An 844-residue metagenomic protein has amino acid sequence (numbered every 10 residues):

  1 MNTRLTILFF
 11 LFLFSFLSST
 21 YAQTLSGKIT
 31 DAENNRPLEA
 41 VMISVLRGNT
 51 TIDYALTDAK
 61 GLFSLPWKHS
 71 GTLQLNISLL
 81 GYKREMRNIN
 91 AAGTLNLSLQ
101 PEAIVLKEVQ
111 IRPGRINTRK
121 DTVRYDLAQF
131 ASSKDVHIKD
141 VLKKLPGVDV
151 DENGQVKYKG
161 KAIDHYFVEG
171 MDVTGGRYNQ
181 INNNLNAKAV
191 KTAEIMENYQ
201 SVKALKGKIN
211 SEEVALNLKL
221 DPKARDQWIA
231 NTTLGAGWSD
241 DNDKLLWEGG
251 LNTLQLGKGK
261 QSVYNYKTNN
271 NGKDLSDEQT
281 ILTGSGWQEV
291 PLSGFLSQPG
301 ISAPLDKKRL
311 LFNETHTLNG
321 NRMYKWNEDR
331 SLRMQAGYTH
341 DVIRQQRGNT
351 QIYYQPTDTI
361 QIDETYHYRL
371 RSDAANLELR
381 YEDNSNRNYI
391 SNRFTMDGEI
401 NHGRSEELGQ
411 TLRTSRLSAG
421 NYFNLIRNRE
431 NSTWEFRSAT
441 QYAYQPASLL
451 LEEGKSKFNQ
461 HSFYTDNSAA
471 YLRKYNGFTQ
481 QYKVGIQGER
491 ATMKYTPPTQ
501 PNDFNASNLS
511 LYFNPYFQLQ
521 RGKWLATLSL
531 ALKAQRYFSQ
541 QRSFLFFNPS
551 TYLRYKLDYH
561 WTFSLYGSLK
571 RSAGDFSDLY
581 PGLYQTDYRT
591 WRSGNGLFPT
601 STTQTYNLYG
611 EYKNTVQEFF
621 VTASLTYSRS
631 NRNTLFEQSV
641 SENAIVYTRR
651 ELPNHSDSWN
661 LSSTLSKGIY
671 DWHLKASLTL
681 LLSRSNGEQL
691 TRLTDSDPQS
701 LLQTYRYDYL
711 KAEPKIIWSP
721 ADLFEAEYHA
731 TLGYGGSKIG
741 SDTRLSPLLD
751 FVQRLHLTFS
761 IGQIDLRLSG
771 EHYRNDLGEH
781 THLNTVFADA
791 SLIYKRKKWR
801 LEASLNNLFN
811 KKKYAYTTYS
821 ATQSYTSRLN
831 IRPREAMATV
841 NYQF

Functional and structural regions predicted by a protein language model:
K28-L38: Structural motif
L46-T50, T72-R87: A short, solvent-exposed loop/turn motif at the edges and junctions of modular extracellular/periplasmic domains
N49-L62: Short, acidic Ser/Thr/Gly-rich low-complexity loop/linker segments typical of extracellular and cell-surface proteins
K60-L62, K83, N88-N90, G114-N401 (+15 more regions): Membrane-proximal, glycine/serine-rich, low-complexity loop/turn segments characteristic of large bacterial
I89, K206-K208, L275-I281, R344-Q361 (+14 more regions): Outer-membrane beta-barrel translocator domains and adjoining extracellular loop/strand segments of Gram-negative
D241-D243, L310-F312, H367-D373, G409-L417 (+10 more regions): Replace "Gram-negative outer membrane beta-barrel proteins" with "bacterial and organellar outer membrane beta-barrel
M323-D341, R369-Q540, F546-P549, K556 (+5 more regions): Face-selective signature of the C-terminal outer-membrane beta-barrel domain
K711-Y734, D742-F844: Conserved C-terminal beta-signal and adjacent last beta-strands/turns of outer-membrane beta-barrel proteins
